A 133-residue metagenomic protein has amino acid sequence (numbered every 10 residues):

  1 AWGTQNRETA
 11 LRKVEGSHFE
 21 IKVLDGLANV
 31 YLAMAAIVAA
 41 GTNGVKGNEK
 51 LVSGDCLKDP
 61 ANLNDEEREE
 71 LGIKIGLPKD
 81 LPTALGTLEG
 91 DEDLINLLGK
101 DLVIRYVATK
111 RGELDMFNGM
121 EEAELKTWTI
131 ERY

Functional and structural regions predicted by a protein language model:
A1-Y133: Catalytic-core signal marking the mid-to-C-terminal active-site face
